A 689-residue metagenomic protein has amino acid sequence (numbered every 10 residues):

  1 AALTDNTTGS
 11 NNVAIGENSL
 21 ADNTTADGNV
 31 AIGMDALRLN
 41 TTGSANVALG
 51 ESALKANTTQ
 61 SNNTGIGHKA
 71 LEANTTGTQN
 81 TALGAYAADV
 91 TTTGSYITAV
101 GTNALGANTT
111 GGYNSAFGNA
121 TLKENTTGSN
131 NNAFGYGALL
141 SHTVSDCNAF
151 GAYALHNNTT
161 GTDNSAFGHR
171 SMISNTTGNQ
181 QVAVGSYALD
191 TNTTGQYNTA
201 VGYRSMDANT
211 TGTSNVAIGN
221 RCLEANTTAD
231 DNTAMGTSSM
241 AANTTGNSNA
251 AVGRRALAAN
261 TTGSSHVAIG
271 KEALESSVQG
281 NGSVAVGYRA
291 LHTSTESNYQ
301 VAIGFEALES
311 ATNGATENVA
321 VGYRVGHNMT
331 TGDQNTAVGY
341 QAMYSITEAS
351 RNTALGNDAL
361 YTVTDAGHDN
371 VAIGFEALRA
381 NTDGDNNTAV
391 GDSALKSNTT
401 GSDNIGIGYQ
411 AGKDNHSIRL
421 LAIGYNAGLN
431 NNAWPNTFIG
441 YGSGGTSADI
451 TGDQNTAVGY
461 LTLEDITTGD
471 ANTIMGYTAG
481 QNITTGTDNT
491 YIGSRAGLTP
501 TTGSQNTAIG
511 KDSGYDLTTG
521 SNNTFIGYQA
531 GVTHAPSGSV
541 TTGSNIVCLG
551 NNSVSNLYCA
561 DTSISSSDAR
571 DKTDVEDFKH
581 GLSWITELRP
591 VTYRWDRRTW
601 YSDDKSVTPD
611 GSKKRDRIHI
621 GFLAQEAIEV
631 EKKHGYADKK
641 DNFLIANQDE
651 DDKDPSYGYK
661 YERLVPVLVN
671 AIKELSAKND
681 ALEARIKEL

Functional and structural regions predicted by a protein language model:
A1-D568: Glycine- and small/polar-enriched repetitive beta-structure motifs of secreted/surface proteins
L257, L395, S567-L689: Intramolecular chaperone/auto-protease modules of tailspike-like proteins
